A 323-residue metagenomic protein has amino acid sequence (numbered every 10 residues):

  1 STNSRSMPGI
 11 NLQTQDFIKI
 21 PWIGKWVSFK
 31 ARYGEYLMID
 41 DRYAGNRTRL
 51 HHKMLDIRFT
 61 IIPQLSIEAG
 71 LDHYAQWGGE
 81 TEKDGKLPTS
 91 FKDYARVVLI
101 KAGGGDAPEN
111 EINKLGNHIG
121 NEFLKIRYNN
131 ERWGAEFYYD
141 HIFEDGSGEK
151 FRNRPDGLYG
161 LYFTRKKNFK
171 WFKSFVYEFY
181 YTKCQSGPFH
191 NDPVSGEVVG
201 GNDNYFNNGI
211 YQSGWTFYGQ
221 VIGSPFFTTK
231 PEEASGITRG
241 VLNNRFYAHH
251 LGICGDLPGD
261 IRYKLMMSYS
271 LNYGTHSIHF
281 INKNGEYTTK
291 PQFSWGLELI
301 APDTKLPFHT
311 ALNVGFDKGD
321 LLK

Functional and structural regions predicted by a protein language model:
S1-G85: Internal, well-ordered domain-core segments that constitute the primary functional module of diverse proteins
N3-Q13, R47-K53, H118-E122, N153-Y159 (+4 more regions): Residues that define the transmembrane beta-barrel architecture of outer-membrane proteins
I10-D16, L55-I61, L124-Y128, L161-R165 (+5 more regions): Residues on the lipid-exposed face of transmembrane beta-strands in outer-membrane beta-barrel proteins
D16, E35-D41, L71-W77, N130 (+6 more regions): Transmembrane beta-strands of outer-membrane beta-barrel pores
F17-K30, F59-E68, Y128-G134, R165-F172 (+2 more regions): Short loop/turn motifs that connect adjacent beta-strands in outer-membrane beta-barrel proteins
A31-Y33, I67-L71, A135-Y139, F175-Y177 (+3 more regions): Membrane-embedded beta-strand positions of outer-membrane beta-barrel proteins
A69, W77-V198: Long, internal scaffold/assembly segments composed of regular secondary structure
H190-H276: C-terminal structural cap/anchor segments
